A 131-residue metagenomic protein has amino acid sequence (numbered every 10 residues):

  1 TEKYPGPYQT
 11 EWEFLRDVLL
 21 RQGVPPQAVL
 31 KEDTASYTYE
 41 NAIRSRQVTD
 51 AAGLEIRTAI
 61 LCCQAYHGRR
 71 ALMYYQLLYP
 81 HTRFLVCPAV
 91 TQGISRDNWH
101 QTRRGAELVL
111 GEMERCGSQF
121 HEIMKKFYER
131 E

Functional and structural regions predicted by a protein language model:
T1-Q101: A structural signal for short, hydrophobic/glycine-enriched beta-strand patches
R96-E131: A structured, mid-to-C-terminal "fold-capping" secondary-structure block
